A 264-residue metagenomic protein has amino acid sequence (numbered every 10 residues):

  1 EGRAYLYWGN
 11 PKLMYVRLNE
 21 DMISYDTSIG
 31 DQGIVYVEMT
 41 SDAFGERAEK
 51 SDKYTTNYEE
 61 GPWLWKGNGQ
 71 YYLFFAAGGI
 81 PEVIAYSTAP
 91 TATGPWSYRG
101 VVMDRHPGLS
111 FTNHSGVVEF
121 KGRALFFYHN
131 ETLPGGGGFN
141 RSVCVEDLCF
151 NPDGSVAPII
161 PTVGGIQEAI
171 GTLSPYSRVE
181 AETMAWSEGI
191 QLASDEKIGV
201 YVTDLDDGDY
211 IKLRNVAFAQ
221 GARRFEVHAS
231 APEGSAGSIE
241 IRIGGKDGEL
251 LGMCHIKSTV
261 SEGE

Functional and structural regions predicted by a protein language model:
E1-G263: Carbohydrate-active catalytic/glycan-binding domains of CAZyme proteins, especially the secreted or lumenal ectodomains
